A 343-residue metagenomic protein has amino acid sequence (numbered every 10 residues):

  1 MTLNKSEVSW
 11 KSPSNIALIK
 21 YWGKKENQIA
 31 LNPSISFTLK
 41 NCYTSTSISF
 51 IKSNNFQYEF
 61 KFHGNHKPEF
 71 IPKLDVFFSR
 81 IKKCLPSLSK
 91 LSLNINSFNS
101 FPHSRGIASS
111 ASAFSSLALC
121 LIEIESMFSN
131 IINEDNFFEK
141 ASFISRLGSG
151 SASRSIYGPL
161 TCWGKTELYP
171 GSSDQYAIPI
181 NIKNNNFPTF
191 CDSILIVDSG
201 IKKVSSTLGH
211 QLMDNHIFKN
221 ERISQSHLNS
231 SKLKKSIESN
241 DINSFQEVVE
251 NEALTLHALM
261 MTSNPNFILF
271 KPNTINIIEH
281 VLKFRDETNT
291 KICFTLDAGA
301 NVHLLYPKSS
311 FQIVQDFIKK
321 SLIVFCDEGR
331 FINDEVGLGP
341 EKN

Functional and structural regions predicted by a protein language model:
M1-R105, L119-N130, E134-D135, F331-N343: ATP-binding N-lobe of GHMP and related small-molecule kinases
T2-N27, I51-K52, Q57, I182-N343: C-terminal nucleotide
A17-K20, T44-S49, A152-S155, P159-C162 (+2 more regions): Short beta-strand scaffold segments in enzyme catalytic cores
L39-N41, I156-G158, P188-F190, G299: Short, solvent-exposed loop/turn segments at the edges of secondary structure
H66-E69, A108-S112, F218-E221: Short alpha-helix boundary/capping segments
H66-K73, A113, F137, N273 (+1 more regions): Short amphipathic alpha-helical segments
V76-R80, S151-C162, L228-K232, S236: Charged/polar, low-hydrophobicity segments characteristic of intrinsically disordered regions and flexible loops
K83-F187: Gly/Ser-rich oxyanion-binding loop with an adjacent helix/lid that shapes the negatively charged ligand pocket
